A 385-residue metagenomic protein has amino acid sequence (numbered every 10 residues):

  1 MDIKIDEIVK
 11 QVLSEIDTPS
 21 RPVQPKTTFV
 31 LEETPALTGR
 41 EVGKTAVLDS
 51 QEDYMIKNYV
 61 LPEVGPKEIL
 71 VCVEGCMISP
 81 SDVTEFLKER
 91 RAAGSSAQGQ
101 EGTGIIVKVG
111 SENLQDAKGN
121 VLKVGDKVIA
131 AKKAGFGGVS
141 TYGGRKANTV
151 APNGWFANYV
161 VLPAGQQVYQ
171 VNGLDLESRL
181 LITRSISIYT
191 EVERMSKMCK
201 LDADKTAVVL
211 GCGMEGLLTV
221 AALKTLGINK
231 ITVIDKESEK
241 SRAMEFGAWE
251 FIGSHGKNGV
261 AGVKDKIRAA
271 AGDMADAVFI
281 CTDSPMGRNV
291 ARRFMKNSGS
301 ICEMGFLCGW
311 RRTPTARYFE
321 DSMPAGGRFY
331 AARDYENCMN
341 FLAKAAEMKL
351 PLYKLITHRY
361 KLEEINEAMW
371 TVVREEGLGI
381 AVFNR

Functional and structural regions predicted by a protein language model:
M1-T28: Short, low-complexity, charged amphipathic interaction modules
P19-E41, V47, G272, N297 (+2 more regions): C-terminal capping/lid region of NAD(P)-dependent oxidoreductase domains
T45, E101-T103, V121, D126-K127 (+5 more regions): Residue-level marker of beta-strand positions
L61-M77, L87-G135, N172: Glycine-rich beta-strand-centered segment in the early N-terminal region that forms part of a ligand/cofactor-binding
K132-T206, L210: NAD(P)H dinucleotide-binding glycine-rich loop of Rossmann-like/cofactor-binding domains, especially the beta1-alpha1
L174-G256: Mid-domain Rossmann-like dinucleotide-binding core that forms the NAD(H)/NADP(H) cofactor-binding site
M198-A203, S241-P324: Glycine-rich cofactor phosphate-binding loops and adjacent beta1-alpha1 units of small-molecule cofactor enzyme domains
A261-R268, G272, G309-T357, N366-E367 (+1 more regions): C-terminal substrate-binding/catalytic core of Rossmann-like NAD(P)-dependent dehydrogenases/reductases
